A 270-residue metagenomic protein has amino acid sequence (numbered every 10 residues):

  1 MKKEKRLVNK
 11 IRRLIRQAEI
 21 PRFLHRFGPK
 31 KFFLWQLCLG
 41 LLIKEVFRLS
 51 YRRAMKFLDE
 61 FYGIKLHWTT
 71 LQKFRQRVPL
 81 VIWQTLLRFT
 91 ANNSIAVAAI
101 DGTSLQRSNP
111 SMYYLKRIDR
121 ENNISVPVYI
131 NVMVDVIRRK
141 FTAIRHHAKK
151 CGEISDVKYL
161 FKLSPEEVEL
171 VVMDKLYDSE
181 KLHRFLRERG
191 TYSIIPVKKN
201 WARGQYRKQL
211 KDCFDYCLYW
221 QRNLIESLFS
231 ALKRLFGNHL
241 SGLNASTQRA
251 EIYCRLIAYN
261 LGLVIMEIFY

Functional and structural regions predicted by a protein language model:
M1-F27: Basic, low-complexity segments
R6, H25-L39, I43-R52, L80 (+2 more regions): Polybasic low-complexity intrinsically disordered regions
R26-F32, D59-Q72: Short, basic interhelical loop/turn and adjoining N-cap of the next helix at nucleic-acid- or acidic-partner-contacting
F33-L39, L224, L228, Y253 (+1 more regions): Catalytic-loop motifs flanking and including active-site residues across diverse enzymes
A54, L58: Short alpha-helical "recognition helix" segments of helix-turn-helix
I64-L66, Q72-N93: Short, basic alpha-helical nucleic acid-contact segments in DNA-binding proteins and DNA transaction factors
L170, K175-G242: Helix-centered, glycine/charged polyanion-binding patches within enzymatic domains that contact phosphate-containing
L243-Y270: Charge-patterned, long linear interaction tracts outside catalytic cores
